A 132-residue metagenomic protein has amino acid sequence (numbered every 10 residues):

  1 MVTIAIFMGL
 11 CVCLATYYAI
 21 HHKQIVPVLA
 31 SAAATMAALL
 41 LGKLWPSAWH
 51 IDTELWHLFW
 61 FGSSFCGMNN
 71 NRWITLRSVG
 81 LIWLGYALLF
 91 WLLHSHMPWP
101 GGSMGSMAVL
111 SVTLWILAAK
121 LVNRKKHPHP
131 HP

Functional and structural regions predicted by a protein language model:
M1-G9, Y17, I25-A32, M36-P132: C-terminal transmembrane helix-loop-helix hairpin of multi-pass membrane proteins
